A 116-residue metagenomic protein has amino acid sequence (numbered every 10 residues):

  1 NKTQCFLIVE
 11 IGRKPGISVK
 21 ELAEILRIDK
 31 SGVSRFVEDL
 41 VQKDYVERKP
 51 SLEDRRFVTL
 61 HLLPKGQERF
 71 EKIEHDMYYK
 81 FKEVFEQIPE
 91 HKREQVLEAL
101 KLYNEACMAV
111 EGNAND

Functional and structural regions predicted by a protein language model:
N1-G32: N-terminal helix-turn-helix DNA-binding core of bacterial DNA-binding proteins
Q4, I8, L63, L97-L100 (+1 more regions): Generic structural concept
V9-R13, E74, K101: Short, locally clustered residues in the helix-turn-helix/winged-helix DNA-binding domain
V19, E74, C107-E111: Short amphipathic alpha-helical interaction/hinge segments
F36: Residues in the recognition helix of alpha-helical DNA-binding motifs
D39-E94: Charged, amphipathic alpha-helical coiled-coil/dimerization segments
H91-D116: C-terminal regulatory/oligomerization modules of transcriptional regulators
